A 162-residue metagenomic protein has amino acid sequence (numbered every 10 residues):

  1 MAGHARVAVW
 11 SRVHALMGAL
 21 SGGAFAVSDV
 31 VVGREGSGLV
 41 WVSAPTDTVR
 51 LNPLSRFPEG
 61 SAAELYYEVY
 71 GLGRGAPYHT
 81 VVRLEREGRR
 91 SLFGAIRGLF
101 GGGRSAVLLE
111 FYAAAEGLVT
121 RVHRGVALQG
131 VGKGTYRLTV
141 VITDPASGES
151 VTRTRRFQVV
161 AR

Functional and structural regions predicted by a protein language model:
M1-R162: Intrinsically disordered, low-complexity terminal regions enriched in Ser/Thr/Pro/Gly and charged residues
